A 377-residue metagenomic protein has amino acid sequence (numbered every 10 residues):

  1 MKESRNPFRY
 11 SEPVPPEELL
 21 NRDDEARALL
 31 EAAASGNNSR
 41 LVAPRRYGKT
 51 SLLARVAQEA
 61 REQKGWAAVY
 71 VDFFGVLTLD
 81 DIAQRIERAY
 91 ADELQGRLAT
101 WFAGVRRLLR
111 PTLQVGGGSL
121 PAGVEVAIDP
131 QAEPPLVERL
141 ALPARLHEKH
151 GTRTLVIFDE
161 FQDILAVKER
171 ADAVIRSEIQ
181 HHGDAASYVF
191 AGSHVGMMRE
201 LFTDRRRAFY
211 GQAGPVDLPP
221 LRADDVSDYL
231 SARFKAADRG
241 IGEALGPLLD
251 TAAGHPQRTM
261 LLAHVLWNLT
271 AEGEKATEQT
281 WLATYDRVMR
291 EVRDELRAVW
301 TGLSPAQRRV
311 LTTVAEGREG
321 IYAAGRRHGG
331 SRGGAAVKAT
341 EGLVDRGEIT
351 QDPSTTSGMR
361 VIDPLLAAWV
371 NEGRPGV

Functional and structural regions predicted by a protein language model:
M1-S39, P44, E62, G96 (+2 more regions): A short, basic N-terminal segment
K2-N6, R290, D294-V377: C-terminal leucine-rich, beta-strand-based interaction scaffolds used for sensing/assembly
A33-A34, A253, W267, T312-E316: Short, locally clustered residues in the helix-turn-helix/winged-helix DNA-binding domain
N38, P44-Y47, S51-L155, A186: P-loop NTPase nucleotide-binding core
E125-H194, T203-R205: Conserved Walker B catalytic segment
V195-A213: Short regulatory helix/loop adjacent to the ATP-binding pocket of P-loop NTPases
G214-D225: Conserved AAA+ ATPase "SRH/arginine-finger" region at the nucleotide-binding site
S231-E295, P305: Amphipathic alpha-helical "lid/sensor" segments that cap RecA-like P-loop NTPase cores
